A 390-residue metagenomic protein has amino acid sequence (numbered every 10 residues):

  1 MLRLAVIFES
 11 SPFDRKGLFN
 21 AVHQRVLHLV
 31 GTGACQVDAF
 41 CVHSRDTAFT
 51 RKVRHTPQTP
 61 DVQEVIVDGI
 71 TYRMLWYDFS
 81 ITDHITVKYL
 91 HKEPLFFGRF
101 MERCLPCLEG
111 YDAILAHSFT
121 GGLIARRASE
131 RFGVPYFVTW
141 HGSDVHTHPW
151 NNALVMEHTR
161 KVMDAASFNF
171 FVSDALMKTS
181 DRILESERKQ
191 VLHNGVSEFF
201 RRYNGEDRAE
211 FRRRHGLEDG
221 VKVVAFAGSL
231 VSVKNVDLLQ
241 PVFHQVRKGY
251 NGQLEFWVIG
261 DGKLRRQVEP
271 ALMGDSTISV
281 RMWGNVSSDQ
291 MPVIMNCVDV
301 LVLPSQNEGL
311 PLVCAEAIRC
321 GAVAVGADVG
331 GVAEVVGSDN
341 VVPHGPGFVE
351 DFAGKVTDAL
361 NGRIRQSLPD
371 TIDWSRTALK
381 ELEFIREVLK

Functional and structural regions predicted by a protein language model:
A5, E218-K234, Q240-H244, W257: Conserved donor-binding/catalytic core segment of Leloir-type glycosyltransferases
A116-G121: Short His-centered aromatic/hydrophobic patch
A175, G195: Carbohydrate-associated surface elements
E269-V286: Nucleotide-activated donor-binding/catalytic signature segment of Leloir-type glycosyltransferases, i.e., the conserved
N285-V286, V293-V298: Short alpha-helical donor nucleotide-sugar binding micro-motif in glycosyltransferases
Q306: Aromatic "clamp/platform" in nucleotide-sugar-dependent glycosyltransferases that forms part of the donor/acceptor
V323-G326: Short hydrophobic beta-strand element within catalytic cores of glycosyltransferases and related nucleotide-activated
A333-D358: Change "using UDP/GDP/dTDP sugars" to "using nucleotide sugars
